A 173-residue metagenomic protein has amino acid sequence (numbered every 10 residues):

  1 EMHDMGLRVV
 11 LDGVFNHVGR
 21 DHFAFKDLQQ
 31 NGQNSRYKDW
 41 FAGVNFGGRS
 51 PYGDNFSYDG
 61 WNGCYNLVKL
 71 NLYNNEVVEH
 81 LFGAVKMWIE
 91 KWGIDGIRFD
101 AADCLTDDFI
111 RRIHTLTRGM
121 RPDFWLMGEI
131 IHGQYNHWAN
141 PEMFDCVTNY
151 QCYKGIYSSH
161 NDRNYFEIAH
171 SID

Functional and structural regions predicted by a protein language model:
E1-G32, N45, E76, M87-I89: Substrate-binding cleft of carbohydrate-active enzyme catalytic domains
H3-V10, G93-G96, R121-W125: Loop/turn elements at helix/coil->beta-strand transitions in domains of secreted/extracellular proteins
H17, H22-F25, Q29, A84 (+2 more regions): Active-site-proximal helices and loops of the catalytic beta/alpha 8
F23-L67, K154-D173: Core domains of carbohydrate- and sulfate-ester-processing enzymes
K26, K38-A42, D59, N71-Y73 (+3 more regions): Generic, ordered loop/turn and secondary-structure boundary motif
G63-V78, D95-C104, Y153-D162: The substrate-binding groove and active-site-proximal loops of carbohydrate-active enzymes, especially glycoside
L81: Switch/coupling sub-region of P-loop NTPases
